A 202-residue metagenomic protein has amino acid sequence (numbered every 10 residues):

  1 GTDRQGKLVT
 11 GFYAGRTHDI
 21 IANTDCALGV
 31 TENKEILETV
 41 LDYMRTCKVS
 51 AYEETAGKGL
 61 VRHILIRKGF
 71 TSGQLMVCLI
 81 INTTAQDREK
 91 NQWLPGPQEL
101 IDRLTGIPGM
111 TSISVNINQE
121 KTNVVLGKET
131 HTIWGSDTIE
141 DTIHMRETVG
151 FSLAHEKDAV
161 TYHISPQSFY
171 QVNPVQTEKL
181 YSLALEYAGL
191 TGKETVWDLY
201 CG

Functional and structural regions predicted by a protein language model:
G1-G202: Accessory RNA-recognition modules of RNA-modification enzymes
